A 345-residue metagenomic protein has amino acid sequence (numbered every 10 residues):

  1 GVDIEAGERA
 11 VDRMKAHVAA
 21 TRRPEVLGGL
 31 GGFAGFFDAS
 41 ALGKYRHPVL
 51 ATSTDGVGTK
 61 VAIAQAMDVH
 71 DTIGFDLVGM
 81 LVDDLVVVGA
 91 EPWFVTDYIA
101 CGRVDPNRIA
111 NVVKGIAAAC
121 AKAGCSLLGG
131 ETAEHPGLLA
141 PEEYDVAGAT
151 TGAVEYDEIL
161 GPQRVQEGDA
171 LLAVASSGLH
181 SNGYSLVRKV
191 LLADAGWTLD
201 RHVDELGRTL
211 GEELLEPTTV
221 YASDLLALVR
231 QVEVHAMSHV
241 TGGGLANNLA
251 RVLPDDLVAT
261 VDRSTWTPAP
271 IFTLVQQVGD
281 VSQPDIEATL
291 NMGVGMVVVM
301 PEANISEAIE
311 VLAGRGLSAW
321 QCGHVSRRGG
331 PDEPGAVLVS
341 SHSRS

Functional and structural regions predicted by a protein language model:
G1, A16, R108-S126, L139-V146 (+3 more regions): Glycine-/charge-enriched secondary-structure boundary and capping motifs
G1-E25: N-terminal amphipathic/basic leader segments beginning at the initiator methionine
G7, G43-Y45, V57-K60, E155-E158 (+5 more regions): Short, acidic Gly/Pro/Ser/Thr-rich loop/turn segments
V11, A110-V113, Y184: Hydrophobic face of alpha-helices
A16-S177: Glycine-rich phosphate/pyrophosphate-binding loop regions near the starts of catalytic domains
T54, D145, E158-L210, A246: Short, acidic (Asp/Glu-rich) active-site segment that either coordinates a divalent metal cofactor
D76, S185, A269-P270: A generic alpha-helix surface/boundary motif
G89-E91, L186, E233, S318: Short loop/turn motifs at secondary-structure junctions
